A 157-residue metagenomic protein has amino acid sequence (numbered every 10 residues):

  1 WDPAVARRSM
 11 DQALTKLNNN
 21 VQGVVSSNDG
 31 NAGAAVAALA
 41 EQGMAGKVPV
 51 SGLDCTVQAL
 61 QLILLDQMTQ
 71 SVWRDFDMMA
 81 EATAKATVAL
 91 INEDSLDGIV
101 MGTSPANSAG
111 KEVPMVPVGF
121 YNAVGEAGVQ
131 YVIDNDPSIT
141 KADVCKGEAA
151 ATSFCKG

Functional and structural regions predicted by a protein language model:
W1-S9, V25-N31, D54-Q58, R74-A80: Hinge/beta->alpha junction and helix N-cap segments in small-molecule ligand-binding domains
A4-N20: Short, well-structured alpha-helical segments in soluble
Q12-K16, A38-Q42, L62, D66 (+2 more regions): Structured segments of extracytoplasmic/periplasmic soluble domains in secreted or envelope-associated proteins
G23, S71-V72, G98-V100: Short, hydrophobic secondary-structure boundary micro-motifs
G23-T69: Venus flytrap/periplasmic-binding-protein-like
N28-V36, L64, R74-S95: Extracellular/periplasmic ligand-binding modules, especially the Venus flytrap/periplasmic-binding
A82-G157: Hinge/cleft segment of the Venus flytrap/periplasmic-binding protein
